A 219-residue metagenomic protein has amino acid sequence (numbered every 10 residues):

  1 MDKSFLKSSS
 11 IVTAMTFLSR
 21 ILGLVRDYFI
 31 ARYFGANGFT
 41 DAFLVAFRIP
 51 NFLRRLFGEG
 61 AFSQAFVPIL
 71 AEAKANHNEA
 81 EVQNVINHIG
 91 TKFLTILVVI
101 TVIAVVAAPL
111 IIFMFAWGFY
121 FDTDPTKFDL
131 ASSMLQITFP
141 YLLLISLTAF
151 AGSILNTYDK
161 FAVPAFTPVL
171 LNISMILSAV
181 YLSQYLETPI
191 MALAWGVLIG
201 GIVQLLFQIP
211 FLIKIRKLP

Functional and structural regions predicted by a protein language model:
M1-P219: Membrane-embedded alpha-helical bundles of multi-pass transporters/translocases, especially carrier/permease families
